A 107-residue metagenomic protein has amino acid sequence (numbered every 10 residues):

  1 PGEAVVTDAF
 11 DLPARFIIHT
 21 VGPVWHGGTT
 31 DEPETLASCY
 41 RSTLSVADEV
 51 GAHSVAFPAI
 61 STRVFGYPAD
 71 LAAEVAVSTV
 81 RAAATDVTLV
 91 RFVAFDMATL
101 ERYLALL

Functional and structural regions predicted by a protein language model:
P1-L107: Macrodomain-like recognition of ADP-ribose-binding/processing modules
